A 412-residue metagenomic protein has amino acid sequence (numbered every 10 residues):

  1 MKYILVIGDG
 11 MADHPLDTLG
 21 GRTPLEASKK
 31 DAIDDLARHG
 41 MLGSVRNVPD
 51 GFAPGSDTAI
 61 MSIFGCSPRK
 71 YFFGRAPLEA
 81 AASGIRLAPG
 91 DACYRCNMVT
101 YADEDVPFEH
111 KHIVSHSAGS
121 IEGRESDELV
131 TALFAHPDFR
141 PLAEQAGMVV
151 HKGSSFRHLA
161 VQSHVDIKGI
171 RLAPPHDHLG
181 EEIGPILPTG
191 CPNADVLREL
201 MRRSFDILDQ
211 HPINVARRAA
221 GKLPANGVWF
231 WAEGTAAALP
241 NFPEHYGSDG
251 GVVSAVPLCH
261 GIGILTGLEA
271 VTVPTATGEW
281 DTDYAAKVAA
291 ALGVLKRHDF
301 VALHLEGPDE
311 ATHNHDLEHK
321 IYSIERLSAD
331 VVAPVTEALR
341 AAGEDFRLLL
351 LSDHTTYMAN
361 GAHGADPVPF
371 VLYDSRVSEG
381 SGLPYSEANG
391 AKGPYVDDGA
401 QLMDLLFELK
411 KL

Functional and structural regions predicted by a protein language model:
M1-L412: Feature captures the catalytic ectodomains and active-site-proximal regions of enzymes that hydrolyze or transfer
